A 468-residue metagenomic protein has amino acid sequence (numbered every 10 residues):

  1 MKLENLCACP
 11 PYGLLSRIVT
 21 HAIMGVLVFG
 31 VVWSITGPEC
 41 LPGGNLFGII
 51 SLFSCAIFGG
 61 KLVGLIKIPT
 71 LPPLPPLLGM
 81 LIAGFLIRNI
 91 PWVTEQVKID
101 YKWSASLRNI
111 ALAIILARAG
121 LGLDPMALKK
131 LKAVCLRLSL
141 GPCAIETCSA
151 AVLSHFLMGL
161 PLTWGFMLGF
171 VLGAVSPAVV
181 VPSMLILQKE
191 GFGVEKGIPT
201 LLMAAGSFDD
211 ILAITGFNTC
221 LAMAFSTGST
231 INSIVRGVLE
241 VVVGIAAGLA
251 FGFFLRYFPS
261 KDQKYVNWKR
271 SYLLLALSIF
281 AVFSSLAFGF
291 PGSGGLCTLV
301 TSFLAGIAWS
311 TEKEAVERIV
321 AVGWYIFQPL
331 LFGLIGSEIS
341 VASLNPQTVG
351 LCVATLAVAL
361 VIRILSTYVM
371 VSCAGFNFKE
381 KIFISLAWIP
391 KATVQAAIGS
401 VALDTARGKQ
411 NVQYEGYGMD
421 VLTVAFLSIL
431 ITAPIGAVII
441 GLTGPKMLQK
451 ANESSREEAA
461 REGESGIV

Functional and structural regions predicted by a protein language model:
M1-I68, F85, W92-T94, M126 (+3 more regions): Intrinsically disordered, low-complexity regions flanking or connecting the multi-pass transmembrane cores of membrane
N5, A22-V26, F156, L239-P259 (+2 more regions): Juxtamembrane and boundary regions of transmembrane helices in multi-pass small-molecule transporters and channels
L6, W33-L41, L62-P75, G84-V134 (+3 more regions): Membrane-interface junctions of multi-pass transporters
I18-A22, E39-S54, P76-L78, D100-L116 (+4 more regions): Structural signature of hydrophobic alpha-helical transmembrane segments
V28-I35, C55-V63, A83-P91, G120 (+19 more regions): Alpha-helical membrane-inserting segments
G37, A56-L65, L71, N89 (+3 more regions): Transmembrane alpha-helices that form the ion-translocation and gating core of multi-pass ion transport proteins
L78-N89, R137-A151, V175, L201-T215 (+4 more regions): Small-residue-rich segments of transmembrane alpha-helices in multi-pass membrane proteins, especially helix faces
G191-L212, I231-R236, A315-V316, K379-L386 (+1 more regions): Membrane-interface alpha-helices at helix entry/exit sites of multi-pass transporters
